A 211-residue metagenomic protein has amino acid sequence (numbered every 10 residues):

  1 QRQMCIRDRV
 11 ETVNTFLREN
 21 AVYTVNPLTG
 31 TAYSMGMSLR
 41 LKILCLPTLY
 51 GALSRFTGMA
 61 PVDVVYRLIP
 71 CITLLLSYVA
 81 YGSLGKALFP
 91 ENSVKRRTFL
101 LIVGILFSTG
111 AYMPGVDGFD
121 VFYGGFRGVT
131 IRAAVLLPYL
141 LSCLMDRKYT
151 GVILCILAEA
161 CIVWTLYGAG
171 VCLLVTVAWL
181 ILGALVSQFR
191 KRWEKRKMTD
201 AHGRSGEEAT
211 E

Functional and structural regions predicted by a protein language model:
Q1-Q3, R7-F107, V116-F126: Active-site lumenal/periplasmic loops and adjacent helix-entry segments of GT-C-fold, multi-pass membrane
I72, L76-V79, V135, Y139 (+1 more regions): Residue-level signal for the membrane-embedded core of alpha-helical transmembrane segments, especially mid-helix
L88-N92, K148, R190-W193: Membrane-interfacial segments
F126-Y149: Specific aromatic-rich, kink-prone transmembrane helix
G151-Y167: Membrane-interface alpha helices of multi-pass inner-membrane proteins
C172-T199: Perimembrane helix-loop-helix junctions
E194-T210: Intrinsically disordered, low-complexity terminal tails and inter-domain linkers enriched for S/T/G/P/D/E
